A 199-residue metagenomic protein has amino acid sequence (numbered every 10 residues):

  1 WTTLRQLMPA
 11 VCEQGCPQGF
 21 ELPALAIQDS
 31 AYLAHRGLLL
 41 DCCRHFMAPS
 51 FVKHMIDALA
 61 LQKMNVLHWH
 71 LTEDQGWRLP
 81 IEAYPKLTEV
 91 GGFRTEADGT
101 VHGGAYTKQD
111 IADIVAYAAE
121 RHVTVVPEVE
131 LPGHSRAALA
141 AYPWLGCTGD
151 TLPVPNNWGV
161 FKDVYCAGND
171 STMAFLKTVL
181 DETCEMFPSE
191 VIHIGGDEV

Functional and structural regions predicted by a protein language model:
W1-H193: Feature activates predominantly on carbohydrate-active enzymes
G195-D197: Glycine-rich beta-strand-to-loop/alpha-helix junction loops that act as flexible
